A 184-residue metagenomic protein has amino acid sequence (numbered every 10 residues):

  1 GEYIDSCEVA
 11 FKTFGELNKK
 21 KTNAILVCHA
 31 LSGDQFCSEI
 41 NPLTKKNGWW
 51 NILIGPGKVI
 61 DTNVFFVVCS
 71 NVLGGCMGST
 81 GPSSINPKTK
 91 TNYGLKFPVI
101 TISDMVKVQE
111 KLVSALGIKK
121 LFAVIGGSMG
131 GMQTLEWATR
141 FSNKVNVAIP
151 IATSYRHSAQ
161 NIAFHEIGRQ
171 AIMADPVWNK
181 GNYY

Functional and structural regions predicted by a protein language model:
G1-Y184: Ligand-binding pocket scaffold of soluble enzyme catalytic domains
